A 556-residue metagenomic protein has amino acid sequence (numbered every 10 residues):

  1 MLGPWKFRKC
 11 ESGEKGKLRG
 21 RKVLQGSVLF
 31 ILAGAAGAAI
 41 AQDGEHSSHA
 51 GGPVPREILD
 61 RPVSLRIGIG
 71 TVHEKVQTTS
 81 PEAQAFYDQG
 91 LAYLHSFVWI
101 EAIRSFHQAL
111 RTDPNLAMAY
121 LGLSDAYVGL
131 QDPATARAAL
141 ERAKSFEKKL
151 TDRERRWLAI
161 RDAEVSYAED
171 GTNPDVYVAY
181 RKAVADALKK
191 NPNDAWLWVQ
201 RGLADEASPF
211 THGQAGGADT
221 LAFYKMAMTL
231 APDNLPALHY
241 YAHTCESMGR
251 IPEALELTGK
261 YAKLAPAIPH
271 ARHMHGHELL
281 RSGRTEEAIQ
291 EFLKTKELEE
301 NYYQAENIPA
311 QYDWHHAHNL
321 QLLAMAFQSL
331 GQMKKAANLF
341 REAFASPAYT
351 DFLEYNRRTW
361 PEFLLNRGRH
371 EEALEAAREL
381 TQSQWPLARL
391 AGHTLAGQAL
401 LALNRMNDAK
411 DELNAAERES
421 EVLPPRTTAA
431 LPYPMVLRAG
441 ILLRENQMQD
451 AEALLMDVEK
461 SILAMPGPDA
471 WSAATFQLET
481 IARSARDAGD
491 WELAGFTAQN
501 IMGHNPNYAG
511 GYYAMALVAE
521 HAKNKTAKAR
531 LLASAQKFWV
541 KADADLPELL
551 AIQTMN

Functional and structural regions predicted by a protein language model:
T79-Q108, D162-N173: Alpha-helical segment of the N-proximal tetratricopeptide repeat
E82, L116, D194-L197, N234-L235 (+4 more regions): Residue-level recognition of tetratricopeptide repeat
E82-A83, D152-R153, P232-L238, P266-R272 (+6 more regions): Generic helix N-cap/helix-start motif at coil->alpha-helix transitions
D88, G122, L158-A163, Q200 (+8 more regions): "A position-specific structural signal for the A-helix of alpha-solenoid helical repeats
R111-T112, S145-K148, L188-K190, M228-L230 (+10 more regions): Solenoid-like repeat scaffolds
A117, S124, V128-K148, L280 (+3 more regions): TPR/TPR-like (Sel1-like) alpha-helical repeat modules
